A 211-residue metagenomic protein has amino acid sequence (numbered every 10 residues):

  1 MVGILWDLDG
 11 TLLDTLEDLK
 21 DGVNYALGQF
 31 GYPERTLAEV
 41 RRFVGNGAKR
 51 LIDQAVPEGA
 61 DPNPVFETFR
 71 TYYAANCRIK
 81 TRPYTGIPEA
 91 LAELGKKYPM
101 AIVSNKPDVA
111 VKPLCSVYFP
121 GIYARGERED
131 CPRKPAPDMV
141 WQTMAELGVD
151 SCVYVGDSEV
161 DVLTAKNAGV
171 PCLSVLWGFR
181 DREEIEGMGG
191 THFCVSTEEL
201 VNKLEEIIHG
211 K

Functional and structural regions predicted by a protein language model:
V2-P88, A92, K96: N-terminal helical cap/lid subdomain that shapes the substrate entry/recognition surface in HAD-like hydrolases
I79, P107-V155, E159-A168, R182-E184: Substrate-recognition "cap/lid" segment bordering the active-site pocket of phosphatases
I87-C115: Substrate-recognition element of Asp-dependent hydrolases with the DxDx(T/V) motif
K97-Y98, G169, G189: Glycine-centered short loops/turns at secondary-structure junctions
W177-G187: Short, glycine/polar-rich helix-capping loops at beta-to-alpha or helix-loop-helix junctions that flank or form
H192-S196: Short acidic-hydrophobic, aromatic-tinged amphipathic segments that line or gate anion-handling sites
E198-K211: Generic C-terminal helix-cap and adjacent flexible tail
